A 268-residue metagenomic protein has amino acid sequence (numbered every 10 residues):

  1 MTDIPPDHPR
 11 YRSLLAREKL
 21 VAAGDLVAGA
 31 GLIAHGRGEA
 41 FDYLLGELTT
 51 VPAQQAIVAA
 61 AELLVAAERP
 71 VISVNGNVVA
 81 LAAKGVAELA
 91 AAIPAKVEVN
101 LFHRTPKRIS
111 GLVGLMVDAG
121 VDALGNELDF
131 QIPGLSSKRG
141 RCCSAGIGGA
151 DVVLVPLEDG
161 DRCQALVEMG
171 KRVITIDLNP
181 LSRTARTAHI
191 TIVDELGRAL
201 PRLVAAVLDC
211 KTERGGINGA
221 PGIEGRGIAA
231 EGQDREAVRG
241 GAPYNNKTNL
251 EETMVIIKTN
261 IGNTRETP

Functional and structural regions predicted by a protein language model:
M1-A95, K107, A229-G232, A237 (+1 more regions): Electropositive, gly/pro-rich neighborhoods at or near active sites that engage anionic ligands
A66, G148-G149: Alpha-helix C-terminal capping/helix-to-coil transition sites in glycosyltransferase folds
E88, A92-G140: Long, charge-dense
E98, L154, R172-I176, I190-I192: Hydrophobic/aromatic beta-strand patches that form the interior of the parallel beta-sheet core in alpha/beta enzyme
H103-R108, P180-T184, A199-L200: Short gly/pro/ser/thr-enriched loop/turn and capping motifs at secondary-structure boundaries
F130-G148, L154-D161: Active-site glycine-rich loop that binds ribose-phosphate moieties when present
G160-L181: A short, gly/pro- and small-residue-rich
R183-P268: C-terminal functional extensions of proteins
